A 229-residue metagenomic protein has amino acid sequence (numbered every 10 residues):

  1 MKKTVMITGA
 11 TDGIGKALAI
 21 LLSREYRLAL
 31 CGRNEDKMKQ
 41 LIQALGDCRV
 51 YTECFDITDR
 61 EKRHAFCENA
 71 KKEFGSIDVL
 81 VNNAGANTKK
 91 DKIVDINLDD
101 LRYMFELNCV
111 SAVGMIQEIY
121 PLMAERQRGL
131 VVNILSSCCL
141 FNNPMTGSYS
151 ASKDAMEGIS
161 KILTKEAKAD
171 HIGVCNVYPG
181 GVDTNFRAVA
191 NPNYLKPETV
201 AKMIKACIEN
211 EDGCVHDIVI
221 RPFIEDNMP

Functional and structural regions predicted by a protein language model:
T11-D12: Conserved glycine-rich cofactor-binding loop
E25-Q40: Conserved glycine-rich Rossmann-like NAD(P)H-binding loop of the short-chain dehydrogenase/reductase
C54-A65, L98: The beta1-alpha1 cofactor-binding region of Rossmann-like NAD(H)/NADP(H)-dependent oxidoreductases
D91-I93, D100-R102: Substrate-binding pocket helix/loop in short-chain dehydrogenase/reductase
I116, S152: Active-site helix of classical SDR
S136: Residue(s) in the substrate-gating loop at a strand-loop-helix junction that position the organic substrate next
N176-V177, N191-M228: C-terminal helical subdomain
